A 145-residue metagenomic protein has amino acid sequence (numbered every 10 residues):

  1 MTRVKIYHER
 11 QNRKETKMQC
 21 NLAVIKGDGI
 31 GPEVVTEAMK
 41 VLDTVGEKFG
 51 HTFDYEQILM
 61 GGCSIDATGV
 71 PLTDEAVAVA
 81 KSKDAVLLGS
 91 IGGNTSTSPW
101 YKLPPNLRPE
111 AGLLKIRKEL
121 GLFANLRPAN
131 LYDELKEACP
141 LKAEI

Functional and structural regions predicted by a protein language model:
M1-T2, F49: Generic detection of intrinsically disordered/low-complexity segments and helix-coil linkers/edges
R3-K17: Short, Lys/Arg-enriched N-terminal segments with co-localized hydrophobic residues within the first ~10-30 amino acids
M18-G29, E47, T52-D54, G62-I145: Anion-binding alpha/beta catalytic cores of soluble intermediary-metabolism enzymes, centered on
I30-V35: Short N-terminal binding/cap micro-motifs at the start of the first secondary-structure element
T36-M39, G92: Short, function-defining helix-loop hinge/capping sites that tune catalysis or transport
M39-F49: Short catalytic helix/loop segments, enriched in acidic residues and glycine and frequently bearing histidine
